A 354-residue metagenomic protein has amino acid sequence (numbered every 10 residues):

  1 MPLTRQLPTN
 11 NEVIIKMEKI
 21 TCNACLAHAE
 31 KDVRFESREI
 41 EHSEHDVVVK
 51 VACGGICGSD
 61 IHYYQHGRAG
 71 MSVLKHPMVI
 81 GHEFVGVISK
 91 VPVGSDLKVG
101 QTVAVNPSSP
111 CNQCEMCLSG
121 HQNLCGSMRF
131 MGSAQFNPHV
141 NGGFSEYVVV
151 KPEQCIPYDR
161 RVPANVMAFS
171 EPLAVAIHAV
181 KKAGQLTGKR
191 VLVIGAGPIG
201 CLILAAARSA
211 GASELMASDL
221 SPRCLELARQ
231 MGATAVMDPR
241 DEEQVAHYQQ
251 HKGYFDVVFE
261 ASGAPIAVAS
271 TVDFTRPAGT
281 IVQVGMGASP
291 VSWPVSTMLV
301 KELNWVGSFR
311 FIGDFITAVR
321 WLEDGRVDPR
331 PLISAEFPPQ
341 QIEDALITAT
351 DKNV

Functional and structural regions predicted by a protein language model:
V13-I20, A24, P265, A269-V272 (+1 more regions): C-terminal hydrophobic helical "lid"/dimerization subdomain of Rossmann-like NAD(P)H-dependent oxidoreductases
E41-G54, R68-L118, D159-V162: Glycine-rich beta-strand-centered segment in the early N-terminal region that forms part of a ligand/cofactor-binding
A52-C53, S108, Q122, A196 (+1 more regions): Short, surface-exposed secondary-structure boundary micro-motifs
Q113-I194: NAD(P)H dinucleotide-binding glycine-rich loop of Rossmann-like/cofactor-binding domains, especially the beta1-alpha1
V193-A196, R208-S270: Adenosine-nucleotide cofactor-binding segment
G200-C201: N-terminal Rossmann-fold NAD(P) dinucleotide-binding loop
S262-R326: Glycine-rich phosphate-binding loop and adjacent beta-alpha segment of Rossmann(oid) nucleotide-cofactor-binding
